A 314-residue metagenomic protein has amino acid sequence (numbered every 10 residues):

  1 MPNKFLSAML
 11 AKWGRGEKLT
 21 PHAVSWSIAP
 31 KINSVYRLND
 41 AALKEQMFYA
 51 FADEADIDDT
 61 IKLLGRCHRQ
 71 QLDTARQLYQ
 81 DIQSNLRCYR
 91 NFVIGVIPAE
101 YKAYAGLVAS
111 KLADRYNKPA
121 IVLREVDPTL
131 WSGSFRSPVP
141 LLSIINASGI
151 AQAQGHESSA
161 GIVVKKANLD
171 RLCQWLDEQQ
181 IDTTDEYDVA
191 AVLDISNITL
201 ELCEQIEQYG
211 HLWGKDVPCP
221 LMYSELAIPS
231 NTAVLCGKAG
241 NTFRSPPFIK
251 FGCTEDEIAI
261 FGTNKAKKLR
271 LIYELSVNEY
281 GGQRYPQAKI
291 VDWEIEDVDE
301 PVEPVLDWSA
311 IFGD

Functional and structural regions predicted by a protein language model:
M1-R87, P98, V192: A structured phosphate/pyrophosphate-recognition subdomain
P2-L6, I181-A259: A contiguous loop/helix-start segment that scaffolds small-molecule binding in enzyme catalytic cores
N3, A8, L38, V93-N197 (+1 more regions): Glycine-rich, acidic loop segments that terminate in or are immediately followed by a histidine
L86, K111-A113, V234-C236, I260-T263: Replace "in large, NTP-powered and nucleic-acid-processing enzymes" with "in large, NTP-powered factors and other
A160, N168-L172, K268-V305: OB-fold single-stranded nucleic acid-binding module
E255-I272: Short nucleic-acid-contacting surface segments enriched for D/E, G, S/T with interspersed K/R
V302-D314: Disordered regulatory segments flanking catalytic cores
